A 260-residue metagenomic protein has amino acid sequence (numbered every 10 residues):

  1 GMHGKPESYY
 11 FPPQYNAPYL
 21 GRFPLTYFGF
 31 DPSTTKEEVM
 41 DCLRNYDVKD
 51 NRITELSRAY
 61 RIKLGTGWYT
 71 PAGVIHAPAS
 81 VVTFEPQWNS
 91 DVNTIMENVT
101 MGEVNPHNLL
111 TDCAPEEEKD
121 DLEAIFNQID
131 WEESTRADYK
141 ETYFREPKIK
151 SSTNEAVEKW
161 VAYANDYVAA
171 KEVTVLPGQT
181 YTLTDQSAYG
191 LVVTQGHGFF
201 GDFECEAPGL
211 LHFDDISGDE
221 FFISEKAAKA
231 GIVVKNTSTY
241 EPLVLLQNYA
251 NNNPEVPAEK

Functional and structural regions predicted by a protein language model:
G1-L64, V74-H197, G201-A207, D215 (+1 more regions): Active-site region of the double-stranded beta-helix
G67, G73-I75, E220, V244: Residue-level marker of beta-strand positions
V193, E225, V233-S238: Asparagine-centered strand-capping/turn motif at beta-strand->loop junctions
A207-K229: Conserved blade-ending motifs and adjacent loop-strand segments that build the rim/top face of beta-propeller domains
T237-P242, A250-P257: Extended, amphipathic alpha-helical scaffolds
